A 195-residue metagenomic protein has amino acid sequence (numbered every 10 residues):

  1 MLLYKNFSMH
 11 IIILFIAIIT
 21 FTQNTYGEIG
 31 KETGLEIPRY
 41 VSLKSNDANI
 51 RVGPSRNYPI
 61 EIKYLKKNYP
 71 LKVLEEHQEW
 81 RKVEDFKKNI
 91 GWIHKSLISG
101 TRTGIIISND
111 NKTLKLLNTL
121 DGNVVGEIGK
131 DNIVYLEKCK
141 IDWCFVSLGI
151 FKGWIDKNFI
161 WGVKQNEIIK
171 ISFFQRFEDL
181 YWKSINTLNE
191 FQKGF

Functional and structural regions predicted by a protein language model:
M1-I12: Bacterial N-terminal signal peptides that target proteins for export
H10-T20: Bacterial N-terminal signal peptides
Q23: Conserved beta-alpha structural segments and adjacent helices that either
Y26-V52, K63-K67, L74-H77, E84-K87 (+5 more regions): SH3-family beta-barrel domains
R56: Extracytoplasmic Gram-positive cell-surface binding/anchoring modules and repeats
